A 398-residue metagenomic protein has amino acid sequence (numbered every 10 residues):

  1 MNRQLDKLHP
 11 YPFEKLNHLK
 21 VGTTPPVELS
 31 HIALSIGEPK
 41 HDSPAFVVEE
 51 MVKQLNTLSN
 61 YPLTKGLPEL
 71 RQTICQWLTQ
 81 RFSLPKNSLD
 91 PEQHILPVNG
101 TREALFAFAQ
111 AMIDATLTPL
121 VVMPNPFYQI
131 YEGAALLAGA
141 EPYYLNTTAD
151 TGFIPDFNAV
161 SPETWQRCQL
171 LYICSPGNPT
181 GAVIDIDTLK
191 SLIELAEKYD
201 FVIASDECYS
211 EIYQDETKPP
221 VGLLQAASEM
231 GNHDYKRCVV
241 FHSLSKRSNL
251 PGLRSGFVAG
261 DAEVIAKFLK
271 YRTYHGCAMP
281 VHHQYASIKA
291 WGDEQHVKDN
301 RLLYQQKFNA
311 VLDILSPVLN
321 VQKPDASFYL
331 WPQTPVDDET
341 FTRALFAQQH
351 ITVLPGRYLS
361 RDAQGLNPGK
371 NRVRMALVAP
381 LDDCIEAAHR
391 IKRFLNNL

Functional and structural regions predicted by a protein language model:
N2-P12, G22-V52, L84-L398: PLP-dependent class I/II
Q54, Y61-N99: Conserved N-terminal alpha-helix of the aminotransferase class I/II PLP-enzyme fold
